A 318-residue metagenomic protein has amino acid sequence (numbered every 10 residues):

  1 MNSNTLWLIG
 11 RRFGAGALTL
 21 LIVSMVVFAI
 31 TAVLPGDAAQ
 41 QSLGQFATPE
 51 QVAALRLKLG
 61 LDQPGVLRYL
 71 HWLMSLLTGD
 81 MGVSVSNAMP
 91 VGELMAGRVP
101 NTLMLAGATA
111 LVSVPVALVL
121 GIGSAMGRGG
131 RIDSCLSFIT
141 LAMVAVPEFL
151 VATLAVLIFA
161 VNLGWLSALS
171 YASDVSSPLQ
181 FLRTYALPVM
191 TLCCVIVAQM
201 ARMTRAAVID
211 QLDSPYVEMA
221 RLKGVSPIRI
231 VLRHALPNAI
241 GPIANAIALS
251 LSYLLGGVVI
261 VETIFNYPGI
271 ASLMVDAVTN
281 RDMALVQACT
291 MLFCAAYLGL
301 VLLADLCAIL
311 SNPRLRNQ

Functional and structural regions predicted by a protein language model:
N2-I30: Charged, compositionally biased N-terminal leader segments and the immediate start of the first structured element
N2-L8, A17, M95-I132, E148 (+1 more regions): Alpha-helical transmembrane segments of integral membrane proteins, especially multi-pass inner/plasma-membrane
T5-G10, Y69-M81: A short amphipathic helical element positioned immediately N-terminal to and/or at the very start of a transmembrane
L20-L70, L163-T184: Hydrophobic alpha-helical transmembrane segments of membrane transport/permease proteins and related membrane-embedded
V26-V33, Q63, H71-M74, F138-L169 (+2 more regions): Membrane-water interface segments at the C-terminal ends of transmembrane alpha-helices in multi-pass inner-membrane
I30-L34, F46-A47, L76-L77, V85 (+8 more regions): Hydrophobic aliphatic residues
M74-A108: Individual transmembrane alpha-helix segments
